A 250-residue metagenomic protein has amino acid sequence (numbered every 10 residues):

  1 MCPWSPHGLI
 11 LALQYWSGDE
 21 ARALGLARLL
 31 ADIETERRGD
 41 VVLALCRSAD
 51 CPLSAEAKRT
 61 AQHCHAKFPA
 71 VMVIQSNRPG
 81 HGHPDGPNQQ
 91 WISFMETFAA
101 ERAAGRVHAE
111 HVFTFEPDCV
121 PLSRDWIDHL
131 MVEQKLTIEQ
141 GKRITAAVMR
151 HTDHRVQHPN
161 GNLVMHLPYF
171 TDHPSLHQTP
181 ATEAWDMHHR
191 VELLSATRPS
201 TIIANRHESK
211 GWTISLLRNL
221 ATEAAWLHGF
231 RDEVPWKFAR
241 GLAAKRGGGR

Functional and structural regions predicted by a protein language model:
M1-D32: N-proximal low-complexity "stem/linker" segments adjacent to membrane-targeting elements
H7-L9, I33-A44, F68-A70: Short loop->beta transition adjacent to catalytic acidic/histidine clusters or analogous donor-positioning motifs
S17-A21, G25, P174-R250: C-terminal catalytic/acceptor-binding lobe
G18-L26, H81-F94, S123-W126: Phosphate/oxyanion-binding active-site loops and adjacent basic polyanion-contact surfaces
G25-D40, H63: Short, acidic, metal-binding catalytic loop of nucleotide-sugar glycosyltransferases
L45-A109: Active-site-proximal specificity loops/subdomain of glycosyltransferases
P87, C119-S195, P199: Conserved catalytic core of nucleotide-sugar-dependent glycosyltransferases
V107-V120: Short beta-strand-to-loop acidic/aromatic patch adjacent to the donor-nucleotide binding site
